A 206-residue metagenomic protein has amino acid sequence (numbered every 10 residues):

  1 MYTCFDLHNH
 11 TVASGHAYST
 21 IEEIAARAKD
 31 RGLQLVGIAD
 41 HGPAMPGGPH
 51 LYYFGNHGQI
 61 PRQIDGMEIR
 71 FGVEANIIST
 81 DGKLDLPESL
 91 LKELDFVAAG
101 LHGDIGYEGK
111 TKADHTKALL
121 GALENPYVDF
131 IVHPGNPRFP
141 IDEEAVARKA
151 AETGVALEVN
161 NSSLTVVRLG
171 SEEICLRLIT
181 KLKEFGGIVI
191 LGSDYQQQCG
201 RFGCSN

Functional and structural regions predicted by a protein language model:
C4-S14, I38-H41, I131-G135, S193-Y195: Histidine-centered catalytic micro-motifs
G15-Y18, G48-L51, P140-A147, V167-K181 (+1 more regions): Histidine/acidic-residue-rich catalytic or RNA/ligand-binding cores of hydrolases and nuclease-related proteins
E22-V36, Q59-Q63: Alpha-helical scaffold segments that flank or form the walls of functional sites
K29, A150-A151, K183: Anion (oxyanion) recognition and catalysis
R31, N125-P126, F185: Structural motif
H41, G187-F202: Short acidic/histidine-rich active-site segments
G42-P43, G47-V159: Extended substrate/RNA-proximal surfaces in nucleic-acid metabolism proteins
A156-R168: His/Asp/Glu-enriched short active-site or ligand-binding loop at hydrolase and phosphoryl-transfer sites
